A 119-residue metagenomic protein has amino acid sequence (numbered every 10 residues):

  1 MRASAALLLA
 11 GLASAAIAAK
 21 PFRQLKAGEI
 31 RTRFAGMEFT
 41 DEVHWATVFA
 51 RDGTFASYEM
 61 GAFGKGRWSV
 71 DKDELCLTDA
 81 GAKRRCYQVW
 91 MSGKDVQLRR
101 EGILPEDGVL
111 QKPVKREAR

Functional and structural regions predicted by a protein language model:
M1-L8: Sec-dependent signal peptide recognition, specifically the positively charged N-region followed immediately by
L9-I17: Hydrophobic h-region of N-terminal signal peptides that target proteins for export in Gram-negative bacteria
A16-R119: Lipid interaction determinants
